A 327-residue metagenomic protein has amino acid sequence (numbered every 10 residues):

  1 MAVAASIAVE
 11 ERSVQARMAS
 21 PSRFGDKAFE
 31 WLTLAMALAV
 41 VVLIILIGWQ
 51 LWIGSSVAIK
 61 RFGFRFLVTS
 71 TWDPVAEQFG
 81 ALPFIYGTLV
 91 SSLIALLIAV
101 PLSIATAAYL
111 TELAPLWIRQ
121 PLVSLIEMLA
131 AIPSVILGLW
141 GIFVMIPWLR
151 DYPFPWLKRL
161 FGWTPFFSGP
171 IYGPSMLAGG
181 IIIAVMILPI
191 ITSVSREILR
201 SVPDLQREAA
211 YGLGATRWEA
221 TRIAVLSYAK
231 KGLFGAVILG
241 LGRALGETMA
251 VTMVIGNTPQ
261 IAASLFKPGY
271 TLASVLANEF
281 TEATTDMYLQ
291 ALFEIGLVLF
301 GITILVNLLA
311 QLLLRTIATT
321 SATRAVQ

Functional and structural regions predicted by a protein language model:
M1-M36, A310-Q327: Transmembrane alpha-helical segments of polytopic membrane transport and secretion proteins
S13-K27, W31-L32, L51-A95, P115-L116 (+2 more regions): Periplasmic/extracellular loop-to-transmembrane helix junction in inner-membrane transport proteins
K60-F79, L139-V185: Membrane-interfacial helix termini and adjacent extracytoplasmic/periplasmic loops of multi-pass transporters
Y86, V90-I98, L102, T106 (+3 more regions): Hydrophobic alpha-helical transmembrane segments of multipass integral membrane proteins, especially permease/channel
A95-I126, A310-T319: Transmembrane-helix boundary motif in ABC transporter permease subunits
L125-M128, I132, I136, I191-I198 (+3 more regions): Transmembrane alpha-helices
R196-R200, D204, Y211, T281-Q327: C-terminal transmembrane helix and the adjacent membrane-cytosol boundary/short C-terminal tail of inner/organellar
V251-G301: Interhelical loop and adjacent transmembrane-helix boundary motif in polytopic membrane transport permeases
